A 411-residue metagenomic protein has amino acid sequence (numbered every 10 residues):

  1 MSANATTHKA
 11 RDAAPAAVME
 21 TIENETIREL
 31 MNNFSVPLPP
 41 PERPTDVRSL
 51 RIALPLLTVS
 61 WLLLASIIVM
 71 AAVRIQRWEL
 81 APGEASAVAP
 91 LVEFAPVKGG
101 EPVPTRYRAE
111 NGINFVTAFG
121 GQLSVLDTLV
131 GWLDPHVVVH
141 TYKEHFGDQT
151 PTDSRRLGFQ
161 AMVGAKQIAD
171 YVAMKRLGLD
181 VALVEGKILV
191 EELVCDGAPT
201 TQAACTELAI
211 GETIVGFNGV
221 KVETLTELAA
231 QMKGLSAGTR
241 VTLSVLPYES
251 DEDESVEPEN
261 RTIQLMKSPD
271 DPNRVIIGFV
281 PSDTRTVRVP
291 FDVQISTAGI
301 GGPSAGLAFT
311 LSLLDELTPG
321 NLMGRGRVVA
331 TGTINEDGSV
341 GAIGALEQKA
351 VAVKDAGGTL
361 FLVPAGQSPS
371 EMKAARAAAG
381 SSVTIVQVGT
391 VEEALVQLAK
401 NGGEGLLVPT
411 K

Functional and structural regions predicted by a protein language model:
M1-L50: N-terminal Lys/Arg-rich, disordered targeting/topogenic segments
R51-A72: Hydrophobic membrane-insertion alpha-helices, especially the h-region of bacterial N-terminal signal peptides
E79-A109, T117-G120, V139-C195, M266-P290 (+1 more regions): PDZ/PDZ-like peptide-tail recognition elements
V163, A169-G216, V220-E223, S339-G344 (+1 more regions): PDZ/PDZ-like domain segments forming the peptide/carboxylate-binding groove, activating on the N-terminal beta-strands
M174, G211-I214, L243, F279 (+4 more regions): Terminal peptide-recognition signature
V215, T359-A365, V383-Q387: Short hydrophobic alpha-helical runs that function as membrane-insertion/retention elements
A230-P281, A377-K400, L407-T410: PDZ-domain C-terminal substructure recognizer with occasional recognition of PDZ-binding tails
E316-T318, V328, I334-P369: Glycine- and Gly-Pro-enriched alpha-helical subdomains that act as flexible, kink-prone "lid/hinge" or packing modules
